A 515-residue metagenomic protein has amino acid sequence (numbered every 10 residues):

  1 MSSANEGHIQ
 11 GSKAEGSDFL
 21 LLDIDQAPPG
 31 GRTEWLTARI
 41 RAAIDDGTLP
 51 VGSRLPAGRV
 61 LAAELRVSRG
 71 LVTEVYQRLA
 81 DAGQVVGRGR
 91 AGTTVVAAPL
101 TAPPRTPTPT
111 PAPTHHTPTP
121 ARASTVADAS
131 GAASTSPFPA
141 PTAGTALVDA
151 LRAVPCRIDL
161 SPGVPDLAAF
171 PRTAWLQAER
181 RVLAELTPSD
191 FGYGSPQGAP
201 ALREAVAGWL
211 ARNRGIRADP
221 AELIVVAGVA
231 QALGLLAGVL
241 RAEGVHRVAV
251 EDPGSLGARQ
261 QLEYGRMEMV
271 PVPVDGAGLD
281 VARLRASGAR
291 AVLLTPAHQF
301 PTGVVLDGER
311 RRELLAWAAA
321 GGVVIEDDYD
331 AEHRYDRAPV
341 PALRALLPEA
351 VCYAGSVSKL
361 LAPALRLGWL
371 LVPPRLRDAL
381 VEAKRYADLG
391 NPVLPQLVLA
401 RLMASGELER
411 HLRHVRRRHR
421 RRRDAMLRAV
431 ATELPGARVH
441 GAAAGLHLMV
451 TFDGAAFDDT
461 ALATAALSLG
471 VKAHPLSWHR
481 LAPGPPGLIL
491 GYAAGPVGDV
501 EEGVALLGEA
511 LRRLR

Functional and structural regions predicted by a protein language model:
M1-R180, V381, R385-N391, A400-M403 (+7 more regions): N-terminal basic, amphipathic alpha-helical segments
V85, E268, V323, V471-K472: Residue-level detector of anion-binding/catalytic polar loops
V86-R88, A218, A473: Short beta-strand "wing" residues that participate in macromolecule-binding interfaces
R90, A345-A379, N391-L394: Active-site PLP attachment segment
E179-G321, E332-R334, A338-L346, A350-C352 (+1 more regions): Conserved core of the PLP fold type I
V206, W369, L397-S405: Helix-loop "lid/cap" segments that line or gate small-molecule binding pockets
P374-A379, L408-E409, A455-A456: Short helix-loop capping/hinge motifs at secondary-structure junctions, enriched in acidic/polar residues
